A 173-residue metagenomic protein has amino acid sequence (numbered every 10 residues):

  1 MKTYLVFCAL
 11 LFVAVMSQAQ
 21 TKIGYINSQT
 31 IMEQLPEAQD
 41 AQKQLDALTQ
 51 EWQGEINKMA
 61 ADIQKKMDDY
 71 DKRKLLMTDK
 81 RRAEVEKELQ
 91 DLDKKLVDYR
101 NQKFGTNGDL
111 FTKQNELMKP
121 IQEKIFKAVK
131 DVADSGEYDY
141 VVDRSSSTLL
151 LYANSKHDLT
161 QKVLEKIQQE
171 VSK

Functional and structural regions predicted by a protein language model:
M1-K22: Bacterial Sec-dependent N-terminal signal peptides
Q20-G136, Y140-T148, E170-K173: Amphipathic alpha-helical segments
L151-Y152: Short, exposed beta-strand-loop hairpins at the edges of beta-sheets in extracellular/periplasmic proteins
